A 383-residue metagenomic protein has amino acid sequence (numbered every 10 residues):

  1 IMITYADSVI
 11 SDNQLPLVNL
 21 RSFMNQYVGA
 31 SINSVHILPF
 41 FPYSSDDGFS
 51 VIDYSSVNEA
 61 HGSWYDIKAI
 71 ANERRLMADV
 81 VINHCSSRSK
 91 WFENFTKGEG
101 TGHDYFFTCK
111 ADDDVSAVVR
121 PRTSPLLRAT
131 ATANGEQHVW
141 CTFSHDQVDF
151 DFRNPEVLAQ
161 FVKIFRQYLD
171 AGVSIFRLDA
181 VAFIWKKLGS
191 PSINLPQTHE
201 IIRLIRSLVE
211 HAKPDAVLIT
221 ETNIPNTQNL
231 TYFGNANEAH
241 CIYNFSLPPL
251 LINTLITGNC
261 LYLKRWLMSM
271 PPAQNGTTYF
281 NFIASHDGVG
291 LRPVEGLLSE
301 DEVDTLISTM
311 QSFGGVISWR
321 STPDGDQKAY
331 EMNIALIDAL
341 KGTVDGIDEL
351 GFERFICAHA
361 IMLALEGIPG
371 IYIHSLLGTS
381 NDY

Functional and structural regions predicted by a protein language model:
I1-Y383: Active-site and adjacent substrate-binding regions of carbohydrate-active enzymes
